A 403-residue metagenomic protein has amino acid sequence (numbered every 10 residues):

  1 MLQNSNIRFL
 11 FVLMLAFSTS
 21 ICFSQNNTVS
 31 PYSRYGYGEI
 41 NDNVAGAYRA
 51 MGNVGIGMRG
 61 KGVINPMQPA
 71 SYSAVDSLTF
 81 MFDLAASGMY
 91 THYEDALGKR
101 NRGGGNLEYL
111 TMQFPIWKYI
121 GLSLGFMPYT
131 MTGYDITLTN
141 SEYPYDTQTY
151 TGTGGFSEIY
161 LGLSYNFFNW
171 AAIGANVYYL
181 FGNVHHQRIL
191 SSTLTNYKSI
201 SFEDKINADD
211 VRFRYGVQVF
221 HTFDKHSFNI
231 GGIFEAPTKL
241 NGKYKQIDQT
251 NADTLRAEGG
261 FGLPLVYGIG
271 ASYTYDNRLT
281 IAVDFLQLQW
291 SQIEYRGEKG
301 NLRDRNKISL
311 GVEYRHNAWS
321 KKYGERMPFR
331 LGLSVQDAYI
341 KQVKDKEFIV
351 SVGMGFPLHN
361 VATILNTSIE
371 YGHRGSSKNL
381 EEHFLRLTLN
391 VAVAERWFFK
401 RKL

Functional and structural regions predicted by a protein language model:
M1-F11: Bacterial N-terminal signal peptides that target proteins for export
M1-Q3, F23, N65: Intrinsic disorder/low-complexity signature
N6, T19-I21, I230: Compositionally biased regions
F11-S20: Bacterial N-terminal signal peptides
Q25-L403: Subset of outer-membrane beta-barrel
